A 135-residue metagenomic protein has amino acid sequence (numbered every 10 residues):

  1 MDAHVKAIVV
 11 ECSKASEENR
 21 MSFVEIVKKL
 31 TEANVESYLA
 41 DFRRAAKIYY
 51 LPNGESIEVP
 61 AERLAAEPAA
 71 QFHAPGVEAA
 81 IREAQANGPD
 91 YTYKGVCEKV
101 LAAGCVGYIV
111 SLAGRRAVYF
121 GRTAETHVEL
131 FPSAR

Functional and structural regions predicted by a protein language model:
M1-E32, H73-D90: Short, flexible domain-boundary/linker segments around small modular repeats
S22-E67: Acidic (E/D-rich), amphipathic helical modules within compact regulatory domains
I26-K29, Y38, Y91-K99, G107-R115: A structural feature that tracks compact, well-ordered secondary-structure segments with a strong bias toward
N34, R43, G104-C105, A113: Short, well-ordered loop/turn elements at secondary-structure boundaries
D41, Y50, S111-L112, G121: Acidic/polar residues at beta-strand termini and the immediately following turn/coil
I48, Y93, C97, Y119-G121 (+1 more regions): Phosphate-end processing signature that detects enzymes handling 5′-triphosphorylated RNA and polyphosphate
I57-Y108: Short, solvent-exposed interaction modules
A117-R135: Glycine-rich, aromatic-bearing surface loops/beta-hairpins
